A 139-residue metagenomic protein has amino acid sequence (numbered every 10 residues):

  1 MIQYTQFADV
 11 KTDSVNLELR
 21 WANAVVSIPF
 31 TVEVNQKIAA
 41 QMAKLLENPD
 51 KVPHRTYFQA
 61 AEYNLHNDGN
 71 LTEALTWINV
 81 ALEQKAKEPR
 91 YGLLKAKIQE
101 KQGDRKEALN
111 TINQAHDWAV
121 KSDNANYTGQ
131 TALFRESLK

Functional and structural regions predicted by a protein language model:
M1, E107-N110, L138: Beta/coil-rich, acidic/histidine-enriched accessory regions frequently appended to metallopeptidases
M1-D50: Long, contiguous interaction/recruitment modules in multidomain scaffold/adaptor proteins
T31-E33, N70, L93, Y127: Poly-acidic low-complexity segments
A40, D117-K121, E136: Polar/charged alpha-helical tracts
A43-Q99, G103-E107, Q114-W118: Alpha-helical adaptor scaffolds
K97-Q102, D123-K139: TPR/TPR-like alpha-solenoid helical repeat scaffolds
K106-N113, G129-L133: Solvent-exposed, polar/charged alpha-helical surfaces in well-ordered, non-transmembrane soluble domains, broadly
